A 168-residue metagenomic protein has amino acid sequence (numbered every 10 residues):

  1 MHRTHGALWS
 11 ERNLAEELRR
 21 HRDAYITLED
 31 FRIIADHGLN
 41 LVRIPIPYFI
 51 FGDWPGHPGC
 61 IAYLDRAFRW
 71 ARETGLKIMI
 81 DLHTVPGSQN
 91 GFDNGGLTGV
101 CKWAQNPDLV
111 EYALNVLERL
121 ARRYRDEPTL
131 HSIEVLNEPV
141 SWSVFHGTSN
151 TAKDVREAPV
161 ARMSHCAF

Functional and structural regions predicted by a protein language model:
M1-L39: N-terminal carbohydrate-binding accessory modules
H2-H5, H21, H37, H57 (+4 more regions): Histidine (H) residue identity feature
R3, A7-A15, T74-L82, V116-R119: Low-complexity, flexible helical/coil segments
R12-E16, Y48-Y63, Q89-P107, S143: Surface-exposed, active-site-proximal loop segments in enzymatic domains
H21-Y25, P58, P107, E111: Conserved phosphate-coordination/catalytic loops
I26-G87, A152-A167: Aromatic-lined substrate-binding rim segments of carbohydrate-active enzymes
S88-N94, T98-F168: Active-site region of glycoside hydrolase catalytic domains
